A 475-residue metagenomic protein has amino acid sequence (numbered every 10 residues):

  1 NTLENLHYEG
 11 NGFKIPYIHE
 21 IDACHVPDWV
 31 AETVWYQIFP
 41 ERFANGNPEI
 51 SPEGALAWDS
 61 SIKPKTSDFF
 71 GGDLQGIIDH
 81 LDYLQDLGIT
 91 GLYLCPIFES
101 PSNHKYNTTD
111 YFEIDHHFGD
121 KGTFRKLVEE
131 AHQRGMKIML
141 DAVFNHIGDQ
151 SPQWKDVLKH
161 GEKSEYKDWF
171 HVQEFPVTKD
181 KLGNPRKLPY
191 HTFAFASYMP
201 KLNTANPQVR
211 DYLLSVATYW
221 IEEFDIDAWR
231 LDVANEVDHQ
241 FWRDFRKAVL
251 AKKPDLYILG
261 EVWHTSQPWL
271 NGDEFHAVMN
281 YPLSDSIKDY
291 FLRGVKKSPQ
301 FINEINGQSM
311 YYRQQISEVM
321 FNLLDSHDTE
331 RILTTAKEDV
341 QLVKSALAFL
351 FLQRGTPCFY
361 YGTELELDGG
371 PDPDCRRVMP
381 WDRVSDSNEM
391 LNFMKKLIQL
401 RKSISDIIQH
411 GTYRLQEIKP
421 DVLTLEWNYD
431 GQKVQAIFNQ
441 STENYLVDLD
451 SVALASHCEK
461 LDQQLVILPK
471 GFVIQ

Functional and structural regions predicted by a protein language model:
N1-W35, N45-D59, P64, F69: The feature marks proteins involved in alpha-glucan
V34-Y36, L92-L94, I138-L140, W229 (+4 more regions): Hydrophobic faces of well-ordered beta-strands that scaffold small-molecule active sites in alpha/beta enzyme cores
I38, L84, L94, Y111 (+10 more regions): Conserved, mostly hydrophobic/aromatic
F39-T90, I97-T218, E222-E223, F245-A251 (+1 more regions): Substrate-binding/active-site clefts of carbohydrate-active enzymes
E41, E53, N271-Y281, F321-D325 (+2 more regions): Aromatic/acidic polysaccharide-binding cleft in carbohydrate-active enzymes
V128-M136, H146, S151-E162, T218 (+4 more regions): Active-site-proximal helices and loops of the catalytic beta/alpha 8
E304-S309, Y360-Y361, L367-P371, C375-V434 (+1 more regions): Glycan-recognition and catalytic regions of carbohydrate-active enzymes
L461-Q475: C-terminal beta-strand-rich structural cap/linker in extracellular carbohydrate-active enzymes
